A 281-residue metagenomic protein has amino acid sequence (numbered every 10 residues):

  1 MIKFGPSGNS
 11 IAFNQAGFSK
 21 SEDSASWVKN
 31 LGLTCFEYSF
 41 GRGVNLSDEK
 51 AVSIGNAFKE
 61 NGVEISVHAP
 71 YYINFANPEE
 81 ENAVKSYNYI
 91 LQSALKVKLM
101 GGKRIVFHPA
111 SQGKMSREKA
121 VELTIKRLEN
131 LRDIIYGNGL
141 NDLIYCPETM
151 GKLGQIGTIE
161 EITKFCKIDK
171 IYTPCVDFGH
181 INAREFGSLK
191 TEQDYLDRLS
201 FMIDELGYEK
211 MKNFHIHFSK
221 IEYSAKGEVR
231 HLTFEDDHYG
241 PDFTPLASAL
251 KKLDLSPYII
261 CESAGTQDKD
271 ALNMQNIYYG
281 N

Functional and structural regions predicted by a protein language model:
M1-L95: N-terminal pre-domain/capping segments
S7-I11, S39-G43, P70-N74, A110-Q112 (+4 more regions): Active-site beta-loop-alpha junctions enriched in small/polar residues
Q15-A25, S47-G55, R117-Y136, K152-K170 (+2 more regions): Distinct, well-ordered alpha-helical segments
A25-L31, L46-S66, Q92-G101, R132-L140 (+3 more regions): Acidic (Asp/Glu)-rich catalytic clusters
V28, F36, H68, S86 (+6 more regions): Conserved, mostly hydrophobic/aromatic
K59-E60, A76-V176: Active-site acidic/histidine proton-transfer and metal-coordination neighborhood in alpha/beta enzyme cores
L131-E228: Acidic/histidine-rich catalytic cores of soluble enzymes
Q267-N281: C-terminal helical cap(s) of enzyme catalytic domains, especially alpha/beta-barrels
